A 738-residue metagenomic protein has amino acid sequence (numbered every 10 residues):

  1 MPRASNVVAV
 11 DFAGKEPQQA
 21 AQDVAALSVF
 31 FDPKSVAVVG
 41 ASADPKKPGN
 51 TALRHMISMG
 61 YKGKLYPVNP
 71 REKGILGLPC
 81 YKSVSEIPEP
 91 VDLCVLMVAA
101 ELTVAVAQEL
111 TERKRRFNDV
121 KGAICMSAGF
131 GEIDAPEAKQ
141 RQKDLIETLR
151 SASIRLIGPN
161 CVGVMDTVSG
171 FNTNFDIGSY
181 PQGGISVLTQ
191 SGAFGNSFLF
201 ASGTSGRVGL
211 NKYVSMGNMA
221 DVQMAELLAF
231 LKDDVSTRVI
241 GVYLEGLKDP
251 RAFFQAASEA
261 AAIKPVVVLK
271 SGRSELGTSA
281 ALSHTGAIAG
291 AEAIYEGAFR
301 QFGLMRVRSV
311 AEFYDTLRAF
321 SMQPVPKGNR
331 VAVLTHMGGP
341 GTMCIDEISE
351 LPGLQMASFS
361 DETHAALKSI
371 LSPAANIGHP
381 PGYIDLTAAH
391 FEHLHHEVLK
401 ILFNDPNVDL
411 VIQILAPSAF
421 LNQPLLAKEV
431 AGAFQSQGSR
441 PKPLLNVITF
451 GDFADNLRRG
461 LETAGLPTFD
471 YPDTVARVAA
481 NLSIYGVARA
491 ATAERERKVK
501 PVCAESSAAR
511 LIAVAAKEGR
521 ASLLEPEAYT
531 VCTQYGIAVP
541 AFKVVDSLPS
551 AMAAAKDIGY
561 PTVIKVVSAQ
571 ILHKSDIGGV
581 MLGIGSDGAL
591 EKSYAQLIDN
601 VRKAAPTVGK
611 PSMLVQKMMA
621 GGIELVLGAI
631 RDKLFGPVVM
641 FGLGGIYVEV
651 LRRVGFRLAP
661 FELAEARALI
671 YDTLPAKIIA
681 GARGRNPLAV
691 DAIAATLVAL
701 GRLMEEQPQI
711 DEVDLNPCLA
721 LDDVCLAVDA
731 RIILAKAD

Functional and structural regions predicted by a protein language model:
P2-D738: Catalytic-core regions of core metabolic enzymes, especially those transforming organic acids/acyl-group intermediates
